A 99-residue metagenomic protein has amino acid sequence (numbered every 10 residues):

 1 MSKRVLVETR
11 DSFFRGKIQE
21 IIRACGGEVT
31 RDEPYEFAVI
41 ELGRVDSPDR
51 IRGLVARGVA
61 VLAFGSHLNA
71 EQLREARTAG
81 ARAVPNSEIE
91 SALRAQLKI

Functional and structural regions predicted by a protein language model:
M1-E28: Short, charged N-terminal beta->alpha structural module
V7-S12, I40-R44, F64-H67: Structural motif
R15, N69-L73, E90-L93: Short gly/pro/ser/thr-enriched loop/turn and capping motifs at secondary-structure boundaries
G27-E36: Short acidic low-complexity segments
E36-F37, A81: Conserved acidic residues
G43, D49-R82: Mid-chain, well-packed structural core segment of small domains
A79-A92: Output/docking surface of receiver
R94-I99: A charged, well-structured terminal subsegment
